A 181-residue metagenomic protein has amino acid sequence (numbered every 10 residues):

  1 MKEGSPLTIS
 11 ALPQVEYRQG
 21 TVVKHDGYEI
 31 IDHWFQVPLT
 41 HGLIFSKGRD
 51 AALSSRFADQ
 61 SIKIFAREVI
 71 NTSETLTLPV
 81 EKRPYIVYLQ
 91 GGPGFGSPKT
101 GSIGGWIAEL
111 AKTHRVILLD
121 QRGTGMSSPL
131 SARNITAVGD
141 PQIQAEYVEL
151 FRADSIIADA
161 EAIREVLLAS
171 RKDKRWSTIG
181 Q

Functional and structural regions predicted by a protein language model:
M1-G123, R133-N134, W176: Catalytic-loop region of hydrolases
F35, F151, A160: Donor nucleotide-activated moiety binding/catalytic core segment of transferases that use nucleotide-activated donors
A58-I62, E149-I157: Phosphate/oxyanion-binding active-site loops and adjacent basic polyanion-contact surfaces
M126: Periplasmic/extracellular electron-transfer cofactor-ligation site, primarily the c-type cytochrome heme-c attachment
P129-D140: Short, flexible, mixed-charge acidic loops at enzyme active sites
P141-L150: Short glycine/proline- and acidic residue-enriched helix-loop micro-motifs that form flexible lids or anion-recognition
E146, D154-K174: Conserved acidic catalytic loop of the alpha/beta-hydrolase fold
T178-G180: Short beta-strand immediately N-terminal to the catalytic nucleophile in serine-hydrolase-like folds
